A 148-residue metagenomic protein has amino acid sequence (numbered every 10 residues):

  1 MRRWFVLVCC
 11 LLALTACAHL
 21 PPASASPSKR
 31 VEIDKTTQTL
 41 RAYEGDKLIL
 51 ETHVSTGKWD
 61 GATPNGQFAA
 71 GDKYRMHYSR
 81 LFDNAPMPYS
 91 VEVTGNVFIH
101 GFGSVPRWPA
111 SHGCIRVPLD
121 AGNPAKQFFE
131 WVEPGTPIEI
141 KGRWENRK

Functional and structural regions predicted by a protein language model:
M1-V6: Bacterial N-terminal signal peptides that target proteins for export
T15-A16: C-terminal motif of bacterial Sec signal peptides marking the signal peptidase cleavage site
H19-W59: A structural motif detector for short, solvent-exposed N-terminal "entry" segments of globular domains
A23-S26, A62-N65, Y74-K148: Exported/periplasmic cell-wall-interacting domains
L50, K73-Y74: Short secondary-structure transition motifs
